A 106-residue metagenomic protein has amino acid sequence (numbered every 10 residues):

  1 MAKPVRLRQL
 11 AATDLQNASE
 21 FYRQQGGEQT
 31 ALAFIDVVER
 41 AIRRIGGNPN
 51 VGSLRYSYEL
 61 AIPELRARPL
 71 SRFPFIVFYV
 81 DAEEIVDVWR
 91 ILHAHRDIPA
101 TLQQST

Functional and structural regions predicted by a protein language model:
M1-V37, A41: Arg/Lys-rich, positively charged N-terminal/basic patches that mediate binding to nucleic acids
V5, E20, G52, P63-L65 (+2 more regions): Short alpha-helical segments used as structural interaction elements across diverse proteins
E20, G27, R43, G47-N50 (+2 more regions): Generic structural signal for secondary-structure transition and capping sites
A31, S53-S57, A100: Short, hydrophobic secondary-structure boundary micro-motifs
G47-E83: Basic/aromatic recognition patch in beta-strand/loop cores that engages polyanionic ligands
L70-T106: Enriched for short, Lys/Arg-rich terminal
